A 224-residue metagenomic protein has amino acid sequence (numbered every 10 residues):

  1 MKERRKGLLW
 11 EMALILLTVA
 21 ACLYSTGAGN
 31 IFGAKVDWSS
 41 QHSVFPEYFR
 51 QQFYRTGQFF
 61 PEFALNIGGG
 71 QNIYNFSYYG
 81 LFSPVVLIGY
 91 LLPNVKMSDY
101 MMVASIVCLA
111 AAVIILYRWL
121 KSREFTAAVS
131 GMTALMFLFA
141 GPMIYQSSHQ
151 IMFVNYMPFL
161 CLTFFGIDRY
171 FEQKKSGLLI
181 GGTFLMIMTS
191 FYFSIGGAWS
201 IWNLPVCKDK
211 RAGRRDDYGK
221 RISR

Functional and structural regions predicted by a protein language model:
M1-G27, R221: Start-transfer (signal-anchor) and selected internal transmembrane alpha helices of multi-pass inner/ER membrane
I15-V19, S105-W119, A128-F171, K175-D209 (+1 more regions): Membrane-embedded helix bundles of polyisoprenyl
T18-V113, L135-M157: Membrane-interface coil-to-helix junctions
R50-Y54, Y170-F171, D209-G213: Hydrophobic residues in alpha-helical segments
G57-Q58, K175, R214: Residue-level recognition of short, well-ordered coil/turn positions that link secondary-structure elements
F82, G166, R215-D217: Juxtamembrane/interface motifs at transmembrane-helix termini
G213-R224: Membrane-interfacial entry segments at the cytosolic side of transmembrane helices
